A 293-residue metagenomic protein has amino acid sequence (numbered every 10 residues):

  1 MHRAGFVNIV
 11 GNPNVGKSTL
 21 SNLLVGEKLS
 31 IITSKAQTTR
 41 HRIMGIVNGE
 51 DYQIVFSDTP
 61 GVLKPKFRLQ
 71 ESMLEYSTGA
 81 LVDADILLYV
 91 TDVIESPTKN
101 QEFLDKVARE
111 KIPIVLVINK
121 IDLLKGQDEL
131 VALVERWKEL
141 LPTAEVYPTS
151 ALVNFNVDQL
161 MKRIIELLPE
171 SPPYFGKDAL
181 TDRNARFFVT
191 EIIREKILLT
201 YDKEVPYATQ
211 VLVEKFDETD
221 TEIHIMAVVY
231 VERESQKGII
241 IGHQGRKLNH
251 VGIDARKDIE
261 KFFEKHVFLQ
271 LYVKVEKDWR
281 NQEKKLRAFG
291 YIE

Functional and structural regions predicted by a protein language model:
M1-E75, G79-L81: Conserved G1/Walker A P-loop phosphate-binding module
G16, N156, K247: Conserved glycine(s) of the Walker
S30-I32, K99, P172-G176, L199-Q210: Active-site phosphate-binding and catalytic loops of NTP-dependent enzymes
T39, V62-K64, S96-P97, L124-K125 (+1 more regions): Catalytic P-loop NTPase motifs of RecA-like helicase/translocase cores
D58, N119, S150: Active-site glycine-centered loops adjacent to acidic/histidine catalytic or metal-binding residues that shape
E75-A144, D217-T219: Conserved C-terminal guanine-recognition region of P-loop GTPase G domains, centered on the G4
P113, D122-T181: Canonical P-loop GTPase G-domain recognition
A185-E293: P-loop NTP-binding site
